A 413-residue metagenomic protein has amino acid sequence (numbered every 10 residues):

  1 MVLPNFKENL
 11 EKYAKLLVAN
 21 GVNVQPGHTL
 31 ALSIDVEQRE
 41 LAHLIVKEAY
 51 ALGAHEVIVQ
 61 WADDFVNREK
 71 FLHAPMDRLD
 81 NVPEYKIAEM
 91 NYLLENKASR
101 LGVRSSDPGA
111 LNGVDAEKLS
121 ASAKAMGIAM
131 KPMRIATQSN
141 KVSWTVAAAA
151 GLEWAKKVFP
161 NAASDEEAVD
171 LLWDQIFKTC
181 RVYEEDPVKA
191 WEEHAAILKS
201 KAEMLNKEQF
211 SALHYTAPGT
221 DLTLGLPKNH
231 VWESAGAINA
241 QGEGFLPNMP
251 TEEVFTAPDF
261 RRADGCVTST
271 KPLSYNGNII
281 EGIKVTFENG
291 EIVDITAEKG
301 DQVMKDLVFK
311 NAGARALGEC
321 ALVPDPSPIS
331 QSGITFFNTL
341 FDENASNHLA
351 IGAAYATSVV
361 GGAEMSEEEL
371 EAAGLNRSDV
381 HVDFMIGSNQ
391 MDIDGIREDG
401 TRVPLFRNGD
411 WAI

Functional and structural regions predicted by a protein language model:
M1-D264, G395, T401-V403, W411-I413: Active-site bordering "gate/hinge" segments that shape substrate access to catalytic or cofactor-binding pockets
K15, N206-E208, N276-N278, G313 (+2 more regions): Short solvent-exposed loop/turn micro-motifs enriched in small/polar/acidic residues
M130-P132, S200, E208-S211, T251-V254 (+4 more regions): Glycine-rich, charged/polar anion/phosphate-binding loops that engage phosphate groups from diverse ligands
G225, I295-T296, F406: Short linear motifs in exposed loops
T256-A312: Long, well-ordered mid-to-C-terminal structural blocks that present hydrophobic/aromatic surfaces
R262-D264, I280-G282, N289-I292, R315-E319 (+3 more regions): Active-site lining segments that contact anionic ligands and/or coordinate catalytic metals
D294-A363: Dual-mode signal for accessory low-complexity, basic/Gly-rich regions
E368-I413: Extended hydrophobic packing segments that form well-structured cores
